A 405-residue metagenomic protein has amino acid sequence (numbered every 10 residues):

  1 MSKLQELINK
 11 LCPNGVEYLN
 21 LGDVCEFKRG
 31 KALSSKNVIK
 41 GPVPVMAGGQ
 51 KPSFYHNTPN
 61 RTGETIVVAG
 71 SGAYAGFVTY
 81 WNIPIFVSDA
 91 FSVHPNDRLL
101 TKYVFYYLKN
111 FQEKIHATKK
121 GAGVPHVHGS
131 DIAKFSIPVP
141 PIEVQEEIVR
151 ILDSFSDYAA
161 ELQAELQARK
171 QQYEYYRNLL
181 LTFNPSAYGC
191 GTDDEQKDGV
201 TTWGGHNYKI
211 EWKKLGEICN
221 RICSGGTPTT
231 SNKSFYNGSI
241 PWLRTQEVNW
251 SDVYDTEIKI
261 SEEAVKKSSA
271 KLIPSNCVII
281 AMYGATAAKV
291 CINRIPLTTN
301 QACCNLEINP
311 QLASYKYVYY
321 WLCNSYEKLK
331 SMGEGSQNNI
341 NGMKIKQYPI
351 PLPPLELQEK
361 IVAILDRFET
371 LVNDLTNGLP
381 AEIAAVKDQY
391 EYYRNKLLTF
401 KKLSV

Functional and structural regions predicted by a protein language model:
M1-V405: Charged, alpha-helix-forming regions
